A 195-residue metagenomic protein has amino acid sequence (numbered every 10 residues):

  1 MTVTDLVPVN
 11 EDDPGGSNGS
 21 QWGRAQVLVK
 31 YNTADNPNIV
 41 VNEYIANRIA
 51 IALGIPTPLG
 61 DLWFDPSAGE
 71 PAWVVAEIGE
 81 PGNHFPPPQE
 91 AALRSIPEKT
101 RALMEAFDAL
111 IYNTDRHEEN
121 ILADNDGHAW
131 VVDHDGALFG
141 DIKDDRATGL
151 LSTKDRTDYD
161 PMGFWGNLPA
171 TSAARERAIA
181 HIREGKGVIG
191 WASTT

Functional and structural regions predicted by a protein language model:
M1-F85, F107-N113: Conserved ATP-binding subdomain of kinase catalytic cores across diverse folds
N47-I51, A92-I96, G149-T153: Short, low-complexity, polar/charged sequence segments that are solvent-exposed and flexible
A52-I55, G82-N83, E98-T100, K154-D158: Glycine-rich loops and low-complexity Gly/Arg-rich segments that provide flexible linkers or classic glycine-based
S67-A68, N113-I121, A170-A174: Noncatalytic linker/hinge segments flanking ATPase motor cores
F85-A91: AlphaC helix of the protein kinase catalytic domain
A91-K143: Conserved kinase catalytic-core segment
H128-T195: C-terminal catalytic region of ATP-dependent kinase domains
